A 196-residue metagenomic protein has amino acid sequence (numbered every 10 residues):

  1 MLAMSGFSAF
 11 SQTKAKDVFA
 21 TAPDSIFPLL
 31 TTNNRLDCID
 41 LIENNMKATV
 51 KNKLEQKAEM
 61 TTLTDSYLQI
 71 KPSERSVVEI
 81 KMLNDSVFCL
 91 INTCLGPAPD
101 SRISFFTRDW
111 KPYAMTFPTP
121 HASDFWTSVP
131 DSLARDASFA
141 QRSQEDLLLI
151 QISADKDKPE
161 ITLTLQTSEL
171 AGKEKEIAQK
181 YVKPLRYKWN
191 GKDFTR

Functional and structural regions predicted by a protein language model:
M1-D17: Bacterial Sec-dependent N-terminal signal peptides
Q12-M82: Terminal domain-start segments
Q56-L68, F105-T116, W189-D193: Surface-exposed loop/turn elements that mediate protein-protein interactions on large endomembrane-trafficking
I70, T93-P97, K173-A178: Short consensus segments that form the blades of beta-propeller domains, in both extracellular/periplasmic
S86-C94, P159-Q166: Short beta-strand elements that form the blades of beta-propeller/WD-repeat-like and other beta-sheet-rich scaffold
V87-H121: Mid-length scaffold segments of soluble, non-membrane domains
M115-G191, T195: Short aromatic loop motif centered on NTY/YTY
